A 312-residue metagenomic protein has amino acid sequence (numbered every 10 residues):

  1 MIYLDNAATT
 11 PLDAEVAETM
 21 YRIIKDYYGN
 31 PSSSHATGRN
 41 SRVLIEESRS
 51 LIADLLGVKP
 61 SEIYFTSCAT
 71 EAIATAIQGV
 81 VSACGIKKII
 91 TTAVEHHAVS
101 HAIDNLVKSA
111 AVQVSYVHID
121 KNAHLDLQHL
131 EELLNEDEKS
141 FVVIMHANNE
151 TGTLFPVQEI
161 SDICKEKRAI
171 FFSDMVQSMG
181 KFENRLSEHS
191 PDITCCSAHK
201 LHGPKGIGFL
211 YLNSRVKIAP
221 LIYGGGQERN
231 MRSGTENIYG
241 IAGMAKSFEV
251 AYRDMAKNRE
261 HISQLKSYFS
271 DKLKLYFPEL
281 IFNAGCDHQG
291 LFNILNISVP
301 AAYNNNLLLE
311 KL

Functional and structural regions predicted by a protein language model:
M1-K311: Pyridoxal 5′-phosphate
